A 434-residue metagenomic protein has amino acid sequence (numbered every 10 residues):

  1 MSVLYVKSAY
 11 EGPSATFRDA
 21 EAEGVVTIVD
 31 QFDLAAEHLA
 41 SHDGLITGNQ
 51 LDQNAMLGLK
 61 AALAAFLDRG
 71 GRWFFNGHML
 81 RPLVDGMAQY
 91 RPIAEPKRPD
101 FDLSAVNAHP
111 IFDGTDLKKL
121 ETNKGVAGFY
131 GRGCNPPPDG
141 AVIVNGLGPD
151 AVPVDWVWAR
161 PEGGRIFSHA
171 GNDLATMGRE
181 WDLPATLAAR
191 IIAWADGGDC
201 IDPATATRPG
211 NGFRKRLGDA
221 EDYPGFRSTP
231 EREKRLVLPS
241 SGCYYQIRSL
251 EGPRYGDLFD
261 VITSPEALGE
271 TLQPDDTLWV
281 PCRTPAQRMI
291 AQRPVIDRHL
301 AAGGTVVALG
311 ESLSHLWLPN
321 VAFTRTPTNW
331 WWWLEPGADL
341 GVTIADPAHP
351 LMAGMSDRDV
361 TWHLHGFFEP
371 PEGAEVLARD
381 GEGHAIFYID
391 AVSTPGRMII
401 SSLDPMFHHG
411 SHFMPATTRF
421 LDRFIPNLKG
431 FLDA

Functional and structural regions predicted by a protein language model:
S2-M87, E233-V321: Helical hinge/lid and interdomain linker segments adjacent to catalytic or ligand-binding clefts that mediate domain
S14-G24, P99-P184, D199-A206, N211-R214 (+6 more regions): Catalytic beta-strand/loop cores that center a nucleophilic Ser/Cys/Thr and support acyl-enzyme chemistry
F32, L217-R227: A short, compositionally biased domain-edge/stem linker segment
Q53-V126, A286-D359, A416, D422: A glycine-rich, often tryptophan-bearing local segment used as a flexible ligand/cofactor-contacting loop or short
L59-A61, V152-P153, A220-D222, Q292-P294 (+1 more regions): Short alpha-helical segments and helix-capping/turn motifs at coil-helix boundaries
